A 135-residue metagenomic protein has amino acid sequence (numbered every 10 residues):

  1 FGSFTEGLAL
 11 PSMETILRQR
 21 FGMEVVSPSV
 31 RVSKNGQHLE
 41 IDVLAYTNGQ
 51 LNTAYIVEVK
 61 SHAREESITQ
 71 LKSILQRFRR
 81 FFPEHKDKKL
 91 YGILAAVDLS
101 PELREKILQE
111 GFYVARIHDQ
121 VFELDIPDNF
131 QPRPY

Functional and structural regions predicted by a protein language model:
F1-V32: Acidic-basic catalytic patches of nuclease active cores, encompassing PD-(D/E)XK and other metal-cofactor nuclease
M13, I41-T47, N52-E65, L71-Q76: Conserved catalytic cores of phosphodiester-cleaving nucleases, focusing on short active-site segments
I16-M23, R77, F81, E110: Conserved, well-folded catalytic cores of nucleic-acid-processing and energy-transducing macromolecular machines
R20, T47-Q50, R79-K86: Alpha-helix termini
G22-Q50: Active-site metal-binding core of divalent-cation-utilizing nuclease and nuclease-like domains
A54, D87-Y91: Residue-level recognition of the N-termini of beta-strands and the immediately preceding loop/turn
S67-P83, G92-D98, E102: Short, charged, amphipathic alpha-helix that recurs within catalytic cores of restriction-modification and other
L90-Y135: Domain-level recognition of nuclease-like catalytic cores that cleave nucleotide substrates
